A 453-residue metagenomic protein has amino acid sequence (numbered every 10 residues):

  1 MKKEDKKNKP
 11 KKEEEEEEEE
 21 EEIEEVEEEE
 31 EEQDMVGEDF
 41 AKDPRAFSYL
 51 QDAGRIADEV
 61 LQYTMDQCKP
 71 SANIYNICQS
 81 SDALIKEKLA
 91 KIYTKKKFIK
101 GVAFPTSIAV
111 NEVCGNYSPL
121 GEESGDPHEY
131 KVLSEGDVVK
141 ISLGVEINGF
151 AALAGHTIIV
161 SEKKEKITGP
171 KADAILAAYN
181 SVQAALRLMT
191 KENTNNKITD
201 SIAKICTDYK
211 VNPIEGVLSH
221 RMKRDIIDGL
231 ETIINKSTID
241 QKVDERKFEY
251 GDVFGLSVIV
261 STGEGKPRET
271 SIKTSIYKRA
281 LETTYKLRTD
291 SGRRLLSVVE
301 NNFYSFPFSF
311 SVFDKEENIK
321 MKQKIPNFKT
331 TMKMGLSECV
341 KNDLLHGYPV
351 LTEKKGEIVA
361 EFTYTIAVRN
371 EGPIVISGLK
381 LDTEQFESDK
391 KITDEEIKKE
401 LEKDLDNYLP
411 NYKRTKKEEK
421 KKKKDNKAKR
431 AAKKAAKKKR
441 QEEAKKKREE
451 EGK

Functional and structural regions predicted by a protein language model:
M1-K453: Active-site neighborhoods and metal-handling regions in enzymes and metal-associated proteins
